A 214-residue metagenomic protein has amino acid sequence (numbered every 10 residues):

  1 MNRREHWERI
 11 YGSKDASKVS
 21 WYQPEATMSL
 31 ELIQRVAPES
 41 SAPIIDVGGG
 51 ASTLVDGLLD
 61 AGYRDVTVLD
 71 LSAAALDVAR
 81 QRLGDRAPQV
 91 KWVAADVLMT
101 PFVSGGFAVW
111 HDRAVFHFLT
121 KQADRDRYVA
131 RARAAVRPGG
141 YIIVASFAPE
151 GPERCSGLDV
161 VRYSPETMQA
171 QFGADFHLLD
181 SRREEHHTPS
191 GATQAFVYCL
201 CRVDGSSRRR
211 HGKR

Functional and structural regions predicted by a protein language model:
M1-G105, L119-R214: Class I (Rossmann-like) S-adenosyl-L-methionine-dependent methyltransferase catalytic domain, capturing the SAM-binding
A108: Conserved acidic residues
H111: A conserved beta-strand element that flanks and buttresses the S-adenosyl-L-methionine
A114-F118: Short catalytic micro-motifs in class I SAM-dependent methyltransferases
